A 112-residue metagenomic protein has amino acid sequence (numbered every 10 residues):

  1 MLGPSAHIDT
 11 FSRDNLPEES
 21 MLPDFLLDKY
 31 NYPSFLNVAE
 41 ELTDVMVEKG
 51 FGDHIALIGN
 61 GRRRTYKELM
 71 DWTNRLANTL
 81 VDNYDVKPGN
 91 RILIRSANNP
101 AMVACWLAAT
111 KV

Functional and structural regions predicted by a protein language model:
M1-R64, E68-N83, V112: N-lobe entry segment of adenylate-forming
R62-R64, T79-V112: Conserved AMP-binding/adenylate-forming
